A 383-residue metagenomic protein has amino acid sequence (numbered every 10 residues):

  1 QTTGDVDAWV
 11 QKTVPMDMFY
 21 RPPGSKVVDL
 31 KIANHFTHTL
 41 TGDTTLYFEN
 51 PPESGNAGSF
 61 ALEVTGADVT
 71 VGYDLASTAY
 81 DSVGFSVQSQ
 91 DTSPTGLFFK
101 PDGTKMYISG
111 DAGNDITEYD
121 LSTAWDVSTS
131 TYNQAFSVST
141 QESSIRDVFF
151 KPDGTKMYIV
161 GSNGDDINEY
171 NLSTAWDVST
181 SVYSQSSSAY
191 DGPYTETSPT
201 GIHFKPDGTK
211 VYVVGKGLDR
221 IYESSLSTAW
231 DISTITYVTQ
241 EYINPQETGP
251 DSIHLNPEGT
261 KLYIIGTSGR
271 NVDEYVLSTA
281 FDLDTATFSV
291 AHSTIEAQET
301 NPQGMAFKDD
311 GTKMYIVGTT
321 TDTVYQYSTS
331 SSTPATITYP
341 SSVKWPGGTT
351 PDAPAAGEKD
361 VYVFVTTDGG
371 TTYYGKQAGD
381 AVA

Functional and structural regions predicted by a protein language model:
D5-Y73, A335-P340, G369-A383: Exposed extracellular interaction/assembly regions and N-terminal maturation sites
G72-L75, D120-S128, Y170-S181, S224-S233 (+2 more regions): Short loop/turn segments immediately following beta-strands, especially the blade-tip and inter-blade linker loops
D81-Q88, T131-S139, S184-P193, V238-N244 (+1 more regions): A short beta-strand motif characteristic of beta-propeller blades
S93, S144, S198, G249 (+1 more regions): Beta-rich catalytic cores
P101-D102, P152-D153, P206-D207, P257-E258 (+1 more regions): Residue-level detector of Asp-centered blade-edge/turn motifs that repeat once per structural unit in beta-propeller
D111, S162, K216, T267 (+1 more regions): Short loop/turn segments immediately following the C-termini of beta-strands
